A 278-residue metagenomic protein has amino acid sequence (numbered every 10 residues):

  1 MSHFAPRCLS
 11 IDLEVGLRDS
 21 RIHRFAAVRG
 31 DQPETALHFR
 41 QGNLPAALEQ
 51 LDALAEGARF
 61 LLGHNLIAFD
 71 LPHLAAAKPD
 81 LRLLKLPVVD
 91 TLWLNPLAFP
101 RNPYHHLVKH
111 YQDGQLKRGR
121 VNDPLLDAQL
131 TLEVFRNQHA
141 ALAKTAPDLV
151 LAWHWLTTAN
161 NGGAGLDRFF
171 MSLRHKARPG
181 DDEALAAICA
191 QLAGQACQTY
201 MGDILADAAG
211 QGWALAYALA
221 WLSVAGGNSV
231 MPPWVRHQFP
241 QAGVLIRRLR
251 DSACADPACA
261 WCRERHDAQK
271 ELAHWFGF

Functional and structural regions predicted by a protein language model:
S2-G30: Gly/Thr-rich phosphate-binding beta-strand-loop-beta motif of the actin/hexokinase/Hsp70
A5-P6, L86, G180: Sequence-level motif detector for i,i+2 pairs with an aromatic at +2
D31-V108, D113-G114, V121-L142: Conserved DEDDh/DEDDy metal-dependent 3′-5′ exonuclease domain
N95-A98, Q138, L173, L192 (+1 more regions): Generic structural signal for hydrophobic core residues of well-folded globular domains
H106-L185, C189, A216: Acidic, Mg2+-coordinating catalytic module of metal-dependent nucleases/exonucleases that use a two-metal-ion mechanism
K176-W261: Charged, low-complexity intrinsically disordered regions
A268-F278: Conserved pre-motif I regulatory segment
